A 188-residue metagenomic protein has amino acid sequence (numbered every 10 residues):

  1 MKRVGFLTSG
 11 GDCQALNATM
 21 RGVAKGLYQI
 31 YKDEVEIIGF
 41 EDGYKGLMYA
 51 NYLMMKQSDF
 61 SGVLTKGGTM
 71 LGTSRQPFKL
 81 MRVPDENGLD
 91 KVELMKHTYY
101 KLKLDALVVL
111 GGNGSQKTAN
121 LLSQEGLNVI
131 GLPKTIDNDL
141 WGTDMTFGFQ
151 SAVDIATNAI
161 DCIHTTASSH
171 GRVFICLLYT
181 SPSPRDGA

Functional and structural regions predicted by a protein language model:
M1-M48: N-terminal phosphate-binding or glycine-rich loops at protein starts, especially the Walker A/P-loop of NTPases
R3-C13, M70-G72, D105-V109, F174-L177: Short glycine-rich or small-residue beta-strand-to-loop segments that form or flank ligand, phosphate, metal/Fe-S
G5, Q29-Y31, S61-T65, T98-L102 (+2 more regions): Solvent-exposed alpha-helices and their adjacent loops that cap or buttress functional pockets in soluble metabolic
S9-D12, F40-K45, R75-Q76, G112-S115 (+2 more regions): Short, ordered loop/turn segments at secondary-structure junctions
T19, V23, N113-L127: Short Gly/Thr/Asp-enriched flexible loops that form oxyanion-binding sites at enzyme active sites
A50-L107, F147-D161: Glycine-rich oxoanion-binding loops at beta->alpha junctions
S123-T146, Q150-V153: Short, acidic/small-residue loops that bind anionic groups at enzyme active sites
Y179-A188: Single conserved hydrophobic/aromatic residue that forms the stacking wall/gate of nucleotide- or nucleobase-binding
